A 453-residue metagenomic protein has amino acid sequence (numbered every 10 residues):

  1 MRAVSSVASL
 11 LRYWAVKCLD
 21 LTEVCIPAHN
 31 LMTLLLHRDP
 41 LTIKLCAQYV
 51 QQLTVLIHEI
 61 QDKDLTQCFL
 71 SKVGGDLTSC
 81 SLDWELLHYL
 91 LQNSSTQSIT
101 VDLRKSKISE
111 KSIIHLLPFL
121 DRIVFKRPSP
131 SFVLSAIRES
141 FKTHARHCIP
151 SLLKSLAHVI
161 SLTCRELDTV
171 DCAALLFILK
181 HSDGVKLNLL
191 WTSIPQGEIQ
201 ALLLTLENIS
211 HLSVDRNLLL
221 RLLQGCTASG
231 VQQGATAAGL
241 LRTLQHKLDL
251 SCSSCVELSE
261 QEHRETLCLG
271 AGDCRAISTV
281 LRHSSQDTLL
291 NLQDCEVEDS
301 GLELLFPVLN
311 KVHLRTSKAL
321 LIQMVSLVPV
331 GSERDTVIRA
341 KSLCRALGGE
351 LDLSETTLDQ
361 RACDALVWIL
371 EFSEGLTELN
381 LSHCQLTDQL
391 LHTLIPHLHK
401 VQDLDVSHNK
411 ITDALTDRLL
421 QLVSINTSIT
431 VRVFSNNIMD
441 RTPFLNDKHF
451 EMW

Functional and structural regions predicted by a protein language model:
M1-W453: Cross-kingdom leucine-rich repeat
